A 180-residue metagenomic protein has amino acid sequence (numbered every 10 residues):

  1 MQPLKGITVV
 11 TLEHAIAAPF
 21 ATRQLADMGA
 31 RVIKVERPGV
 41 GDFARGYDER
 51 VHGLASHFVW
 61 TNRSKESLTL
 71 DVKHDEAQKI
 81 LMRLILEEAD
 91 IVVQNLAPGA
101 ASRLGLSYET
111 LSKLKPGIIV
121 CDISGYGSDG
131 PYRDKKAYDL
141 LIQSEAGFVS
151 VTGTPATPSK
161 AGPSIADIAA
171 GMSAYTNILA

Functional and structural regions predicted by a protein language model:
M1-A180: N-terminal helix-loop segment corresponding to the beta1-alpha1 unit of nucleotide/adenylate-binding folds
